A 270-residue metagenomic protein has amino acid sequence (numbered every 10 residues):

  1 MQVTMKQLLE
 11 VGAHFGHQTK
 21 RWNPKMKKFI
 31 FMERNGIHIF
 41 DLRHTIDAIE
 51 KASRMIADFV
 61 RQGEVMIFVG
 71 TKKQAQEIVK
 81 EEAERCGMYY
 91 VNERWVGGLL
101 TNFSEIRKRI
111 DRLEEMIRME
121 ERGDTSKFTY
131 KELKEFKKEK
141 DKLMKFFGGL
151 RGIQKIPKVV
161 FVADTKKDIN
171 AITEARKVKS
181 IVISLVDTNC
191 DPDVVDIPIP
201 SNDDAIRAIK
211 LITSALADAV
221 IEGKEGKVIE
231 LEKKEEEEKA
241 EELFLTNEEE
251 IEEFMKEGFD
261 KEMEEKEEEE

Functional and structural regions predicted by a protein language model:
M1-K6, E222-E270: Intrinsically disordered, compositionally biased charged tails
M1-L185, D191-S201, I206-I209, T213-V228 (+1 more regions): Ribosome large-subunit tunnel/peptidyl-transferase-proximal elements
